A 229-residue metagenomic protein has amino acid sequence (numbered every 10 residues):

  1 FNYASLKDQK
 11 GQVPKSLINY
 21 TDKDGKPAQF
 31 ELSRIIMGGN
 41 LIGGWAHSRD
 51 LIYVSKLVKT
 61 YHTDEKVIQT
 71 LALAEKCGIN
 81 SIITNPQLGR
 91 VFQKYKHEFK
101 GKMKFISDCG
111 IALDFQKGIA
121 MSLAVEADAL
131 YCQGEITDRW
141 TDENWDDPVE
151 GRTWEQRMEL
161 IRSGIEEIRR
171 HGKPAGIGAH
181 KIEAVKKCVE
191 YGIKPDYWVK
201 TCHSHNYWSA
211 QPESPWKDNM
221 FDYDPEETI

Functional and structural regions predicted by a protein language model:
N2-E98: N-terminal binding-site loop/beta-alpha segment at the start of enzyme catalytic domains that lines or forms
V13-D22, D114-G118, N219-T228: Alpha-helical scaffolding within the catalytic cores of extracellular/periplasmic polymer-degrading hydrolases
I36, N80-I83, Y131, G176 (+1 more regions): Conserved beta-strand positions in the central sheet of alpha/beta enzyme cores
Y61-E155: Active-site beta->alpha loop and helix N-cap motifs at the rims of alpha/beta catalytic domains
K66, T70, V91-F92, G118-M121 (+3 more regions): A general structural detector for well-ordered alpha-helical segments in enzyme core domains, enriched
E75, Q93-K100, I161-K173, V189 (+1 more regions): Surface-exposed amphipathic alpha-helices with a cationic face
F99-K102, A124-A129, R169-H171, E190-V199: Glycine-enriched alpha-helix->loop->beta-strand junction motifs that scaffold or abut catalytic
W154-M158, G176-I229: Catalytic alpha/beta core domains of metabolic enzymes, predominantly
